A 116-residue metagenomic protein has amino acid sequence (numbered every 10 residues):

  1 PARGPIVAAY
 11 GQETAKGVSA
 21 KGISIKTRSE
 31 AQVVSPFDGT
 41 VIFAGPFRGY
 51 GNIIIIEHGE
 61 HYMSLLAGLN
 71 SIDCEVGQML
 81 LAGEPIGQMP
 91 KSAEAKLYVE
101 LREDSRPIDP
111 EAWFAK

Functional and structural regions predicted by a protein language model:
P1-R48, I108-K116: Extracytoplasmic/periplasmic cell wall- or extracellular glycan-interacting regions that localize and scaffold envelope
A20-K21, G68-L69, P85, K96: Short beta-alpha junctions and helix-cap segments that line functional grooves
I23-K26, I53-H58, Y98-L101: Short, acidic/hydrophobic/Gly-rich beta-strand patch recurrent on exposed beta strands that often constitutes part
K26-T27, L66, S71-C74: Short alpha-helix capping/helix-loop boundary micro-motifs
S29-A31, E60-H61, E94: Periplasm/extracytoplasmic soluble domains of Gram-negative envelope assemblies and related organellar analogs
Q32-S35, D73, M79: Residue-level "contact hotspot" at macromolecular interaction interfaces
S35-N70: Zn2+-dependent peptidoglycan hydrolase active-site motif and core
V76-K116: Conserved, short, structured surface segments that act as functional micro-motifs
